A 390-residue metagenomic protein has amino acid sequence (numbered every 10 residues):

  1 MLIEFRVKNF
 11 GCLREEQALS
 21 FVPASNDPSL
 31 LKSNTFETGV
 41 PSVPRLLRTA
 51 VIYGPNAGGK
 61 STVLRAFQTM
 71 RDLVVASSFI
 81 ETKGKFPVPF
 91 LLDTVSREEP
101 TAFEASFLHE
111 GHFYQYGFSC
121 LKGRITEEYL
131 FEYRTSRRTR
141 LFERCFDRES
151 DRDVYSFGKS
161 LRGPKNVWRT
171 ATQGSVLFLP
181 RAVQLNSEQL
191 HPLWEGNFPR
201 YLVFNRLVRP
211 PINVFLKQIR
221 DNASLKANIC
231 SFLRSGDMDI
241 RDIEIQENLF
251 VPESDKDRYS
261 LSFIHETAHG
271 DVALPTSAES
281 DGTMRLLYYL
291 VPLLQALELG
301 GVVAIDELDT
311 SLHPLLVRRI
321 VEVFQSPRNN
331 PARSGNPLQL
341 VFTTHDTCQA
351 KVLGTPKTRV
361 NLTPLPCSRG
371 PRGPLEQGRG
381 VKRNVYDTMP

Functional and structural regions predicted by a protein language model:
M1-P41, R45-R71, E266-P390: Switch/communication elements of ASCE P-loop NTPase nucleotide-binding domains
C12, H109-F113, T135, A268-H269: Glycine-centered tight beta-turn/hairpin loop motif at sheet-sheet or coil-to-beta transitions
R14, E98-P100, G111-F113, K122-T126 (+3 more regions): Coil-to-beta-strand transition motifs
T35-V51, P55-A57, L64-I125: Conserved P-loop NTP-binding catalytic core
S61-P100, A171-K226, S326-L340, H345-C348: An exposure/low-complexity boundary signal
P89-D93, E247-P252: Short, solvent-exposed loop/turn elements at beta->coil junctions and helix N-caps that rim active or binding pockets
Q115-F250: Electropositive, glycine-dotted interaction segments that contact anionic polymers or phosphate-rich ligands
E253-T267: Pre-Walker A segment
